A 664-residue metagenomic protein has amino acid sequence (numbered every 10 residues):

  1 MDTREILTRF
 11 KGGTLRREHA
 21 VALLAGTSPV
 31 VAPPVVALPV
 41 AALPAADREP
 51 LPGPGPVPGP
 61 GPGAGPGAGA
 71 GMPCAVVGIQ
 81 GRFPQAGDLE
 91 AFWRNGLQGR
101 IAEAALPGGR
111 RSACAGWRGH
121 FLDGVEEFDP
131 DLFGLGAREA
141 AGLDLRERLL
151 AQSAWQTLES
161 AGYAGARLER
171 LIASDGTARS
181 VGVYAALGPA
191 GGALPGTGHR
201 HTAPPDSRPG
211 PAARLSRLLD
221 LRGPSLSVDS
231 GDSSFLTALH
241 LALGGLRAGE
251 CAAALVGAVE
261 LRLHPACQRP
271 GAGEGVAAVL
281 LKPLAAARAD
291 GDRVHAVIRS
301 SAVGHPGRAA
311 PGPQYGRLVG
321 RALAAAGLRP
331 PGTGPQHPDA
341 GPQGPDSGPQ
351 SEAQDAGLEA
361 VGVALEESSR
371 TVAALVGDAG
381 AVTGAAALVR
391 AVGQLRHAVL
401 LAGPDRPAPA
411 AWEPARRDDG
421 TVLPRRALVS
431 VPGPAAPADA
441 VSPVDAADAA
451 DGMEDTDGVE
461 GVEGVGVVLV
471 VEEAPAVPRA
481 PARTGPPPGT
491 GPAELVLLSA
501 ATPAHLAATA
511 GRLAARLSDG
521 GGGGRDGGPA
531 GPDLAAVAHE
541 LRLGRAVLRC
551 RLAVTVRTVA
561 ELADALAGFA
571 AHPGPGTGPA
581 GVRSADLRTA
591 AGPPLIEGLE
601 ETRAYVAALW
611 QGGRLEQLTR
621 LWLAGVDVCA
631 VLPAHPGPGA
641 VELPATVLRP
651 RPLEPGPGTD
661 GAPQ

Functional and structural regions predicted by a protein language model:
D2-G12, L122, E127-F128, L423-V429 (+1 more regions): Acyltransferase loading domain of fatty acid and polyketide assembly lines
D2-P33, D47-G55, G63-D451, D455-G489 (+1 more regions): Condensing-enzyme catalytic core of the thiolase-fold
Q80, G307, L400, P503-A504 (+2 more regions): Alpha-helical hydrophobic packing sites
Q85-L89, T502, T558-E561, L648-P650 (+1 more regions): Alpha-helix N-cap recognition
A86-A102, V477-A482, G491-P492, A514-D519 (+3 more regions): Compositionally biased, low-complexity linear motifs
V471, A508-G511, A565-A567, L648-G658: Short hydrophobic alpha-helical segments that form membrane-spanning helices or hydrophobic packing faces of helical
